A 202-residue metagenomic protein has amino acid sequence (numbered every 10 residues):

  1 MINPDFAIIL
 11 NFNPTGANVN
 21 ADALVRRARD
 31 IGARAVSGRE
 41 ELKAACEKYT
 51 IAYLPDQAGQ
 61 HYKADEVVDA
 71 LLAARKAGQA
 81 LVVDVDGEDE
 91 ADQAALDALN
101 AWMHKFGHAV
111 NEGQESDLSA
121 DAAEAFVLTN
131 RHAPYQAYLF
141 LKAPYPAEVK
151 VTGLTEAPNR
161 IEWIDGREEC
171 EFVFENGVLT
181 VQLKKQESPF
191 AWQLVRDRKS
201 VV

Functional and structural regions predicted by a protein language model:
M1-S200: Mature catalytic domains of secreted/periplasmic carbohydrate-active enzymes
